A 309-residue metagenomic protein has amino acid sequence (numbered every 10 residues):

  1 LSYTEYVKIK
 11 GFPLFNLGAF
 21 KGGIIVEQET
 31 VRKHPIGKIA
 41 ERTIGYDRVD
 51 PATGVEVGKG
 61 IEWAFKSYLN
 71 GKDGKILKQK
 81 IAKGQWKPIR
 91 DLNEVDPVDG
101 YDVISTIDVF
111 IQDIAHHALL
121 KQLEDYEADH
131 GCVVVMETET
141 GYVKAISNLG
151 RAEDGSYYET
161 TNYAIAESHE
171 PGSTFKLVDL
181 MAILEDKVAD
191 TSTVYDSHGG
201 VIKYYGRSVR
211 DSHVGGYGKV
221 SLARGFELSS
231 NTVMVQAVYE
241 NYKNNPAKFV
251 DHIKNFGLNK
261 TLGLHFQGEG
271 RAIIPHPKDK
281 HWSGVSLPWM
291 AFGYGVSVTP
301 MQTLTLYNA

Functional and structural regions predicted by a protein language model:
L1-D99, L304: Small/polar-residue-rich segments within soluble enzyme cores
K8, F12, A118-Q122, A182 (+1 more regions): Generic non-transmembrane alpha-helical segments
K21-G23, D125-M136: Short N-terminal helix-loop-first-beta-strand/juxtamembrane motif that initiates sensory/input modules
K66, N70-D73, N93, I104 (+4 more regions): Amphipathic, well-packed alpha-helical segments that form the structural scaffold of globular domains
I81-E94, I107, G131-G172, V178-A309: Beta-lactam-recognizing serine transpeptidase/beta-lactamase-like catalytic domain environment
K87-G131: Conserved, well-ordered alpha-helix/loop/beta-strand core segments that scaffold catalytic motifs
